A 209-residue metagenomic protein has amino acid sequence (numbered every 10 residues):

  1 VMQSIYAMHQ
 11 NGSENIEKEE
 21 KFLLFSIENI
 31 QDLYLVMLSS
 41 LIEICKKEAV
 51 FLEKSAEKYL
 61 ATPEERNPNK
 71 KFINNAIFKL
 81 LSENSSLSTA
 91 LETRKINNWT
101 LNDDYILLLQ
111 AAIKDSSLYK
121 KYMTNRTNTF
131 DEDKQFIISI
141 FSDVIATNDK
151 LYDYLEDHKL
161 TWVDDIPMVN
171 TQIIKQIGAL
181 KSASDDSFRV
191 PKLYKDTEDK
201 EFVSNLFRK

Functional and structural regions predicted by a protein language model:
M2-K209: Class I Rossmann-like S-adenosyl-L-methionine
